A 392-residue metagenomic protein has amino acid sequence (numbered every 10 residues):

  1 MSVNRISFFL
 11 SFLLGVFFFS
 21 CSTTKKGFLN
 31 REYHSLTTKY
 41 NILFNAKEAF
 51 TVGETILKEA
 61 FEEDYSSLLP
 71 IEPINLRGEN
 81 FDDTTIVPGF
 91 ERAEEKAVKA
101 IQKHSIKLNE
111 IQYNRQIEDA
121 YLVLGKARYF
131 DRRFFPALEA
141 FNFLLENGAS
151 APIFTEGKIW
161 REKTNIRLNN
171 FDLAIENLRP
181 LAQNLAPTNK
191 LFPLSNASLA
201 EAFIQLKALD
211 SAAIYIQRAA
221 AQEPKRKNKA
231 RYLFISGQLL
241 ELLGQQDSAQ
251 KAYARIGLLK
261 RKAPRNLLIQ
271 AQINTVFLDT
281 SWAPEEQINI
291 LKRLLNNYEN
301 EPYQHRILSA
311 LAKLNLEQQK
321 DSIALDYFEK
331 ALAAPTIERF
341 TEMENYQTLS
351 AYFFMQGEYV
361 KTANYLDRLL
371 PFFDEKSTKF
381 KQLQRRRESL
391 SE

Functional and structural regions predicted by a protein language model:
M1-L10: Bacterial N-terminal signal peptides that target proteins for export
L10-F17: Bacterial N-terminal signal peptides
F18-E392: Acidic, polar-rich low-complexity tracts and alpha-helical solenoid repeat scaffolds
